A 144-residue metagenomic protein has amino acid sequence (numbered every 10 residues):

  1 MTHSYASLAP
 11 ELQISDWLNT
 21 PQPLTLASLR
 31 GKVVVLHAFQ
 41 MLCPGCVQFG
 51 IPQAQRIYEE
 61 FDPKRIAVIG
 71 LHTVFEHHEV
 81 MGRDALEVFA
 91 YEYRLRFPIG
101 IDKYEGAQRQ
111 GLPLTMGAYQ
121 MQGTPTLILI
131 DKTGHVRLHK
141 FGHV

Functional and structural regions predicted by a protein language model:
M1-A27, F97: N-terminal "domain-start" segment that seeds a small globular fold
P10, P44-G45, P52, P98 (+2 more regions): Proline-centered helix-kink/hinge sites
P23-G50, A54, V68: Short active-site neighborhood of thiol/selenol oxidoreductases, capturing the structured segment around
S28, D62-P63, E92, Q120-Q122: Extracellular/periplasmic catalytic domains that process cell-envelope and extracellular macromolecules
G31-V34, K64-A67, R94-P98, P125 (+1 more regions): Loop/turn elements at helix/coil->beta-strand transitions in domains of secreted/extracellular proteins
A38-F39, L71-V74, D102-Y104, G142-H143: Active-site-proximal beta-strand/loop segments in catalytic clefts of secreted hydrolases
Q48-R94, G106-L112: Structural microenvironment flanking redox-active thiols in thiol-disulfide oxidoreductases
Y93-L95, K103-V144: Thiol/disulfide oxidoreductase modules built on the thioredoxin-like
